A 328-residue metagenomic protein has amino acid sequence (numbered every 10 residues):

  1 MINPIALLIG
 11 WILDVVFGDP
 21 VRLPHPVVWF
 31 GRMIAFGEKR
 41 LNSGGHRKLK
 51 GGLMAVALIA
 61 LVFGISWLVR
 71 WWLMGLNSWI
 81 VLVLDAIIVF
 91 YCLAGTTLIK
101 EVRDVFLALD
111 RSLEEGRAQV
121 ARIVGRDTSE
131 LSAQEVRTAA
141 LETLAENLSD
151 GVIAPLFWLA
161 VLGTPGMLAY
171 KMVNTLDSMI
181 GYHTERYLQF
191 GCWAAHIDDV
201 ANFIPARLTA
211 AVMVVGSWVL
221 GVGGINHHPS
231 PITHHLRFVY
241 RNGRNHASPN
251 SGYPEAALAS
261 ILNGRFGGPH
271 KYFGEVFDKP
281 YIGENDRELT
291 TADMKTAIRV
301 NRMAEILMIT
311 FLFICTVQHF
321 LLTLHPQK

Functional and structural regions predicted by a protein language model:
M1-A169, G181-K328: Hydrophobic alpha-helical transmembrane segments
N174: Substrate/ligand-engaging "lid" and interaction regions
D177-S178: Glycine-rich phosphate/dinucleotide-binding loop and adjoining beta-alpha-beta core of small-molecule
